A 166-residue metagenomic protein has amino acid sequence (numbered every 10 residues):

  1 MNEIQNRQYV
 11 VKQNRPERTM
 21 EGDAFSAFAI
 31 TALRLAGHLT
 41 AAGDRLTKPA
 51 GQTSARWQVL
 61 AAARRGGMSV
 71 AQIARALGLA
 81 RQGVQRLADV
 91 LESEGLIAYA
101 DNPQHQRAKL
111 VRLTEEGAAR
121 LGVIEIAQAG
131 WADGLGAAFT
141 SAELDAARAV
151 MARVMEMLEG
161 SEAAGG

Functional and structural regions predicted by a protein language model:
M1-A50, E115: N-terminal leader segment of winged-helix/HTH proteins
M1-I4, Y9, S54, G78-R81 (+1 more regions): A composition/secondary-structure signal for short, hydrophobic, low-basic-content segments with alpha-helix propensity
M1-M20, S141-G166: C-terminal regulatory/oligomerization modules of transcriptional regulators
N14, D89-A149: Charged, amphipathic alpha-helical coiled-coil/dimerization segments
F25-T47, L121-F139, E143-L158, E162: Hydrophobic alpha-helical core bundles mediating ligand binding, dimerization, or RNAP-core interactions
A27, V70-A74, G83-L96, D101 (+4 more regions): A general secondary-structure boundary signal
A41-G83: N-terminal helix-turn-helix DNA-binding core of bacterial DNA-binding proteins
A61, R86, A149: DNA-binding alpha-helical recognition surfaces that contact promoter or target DNA
